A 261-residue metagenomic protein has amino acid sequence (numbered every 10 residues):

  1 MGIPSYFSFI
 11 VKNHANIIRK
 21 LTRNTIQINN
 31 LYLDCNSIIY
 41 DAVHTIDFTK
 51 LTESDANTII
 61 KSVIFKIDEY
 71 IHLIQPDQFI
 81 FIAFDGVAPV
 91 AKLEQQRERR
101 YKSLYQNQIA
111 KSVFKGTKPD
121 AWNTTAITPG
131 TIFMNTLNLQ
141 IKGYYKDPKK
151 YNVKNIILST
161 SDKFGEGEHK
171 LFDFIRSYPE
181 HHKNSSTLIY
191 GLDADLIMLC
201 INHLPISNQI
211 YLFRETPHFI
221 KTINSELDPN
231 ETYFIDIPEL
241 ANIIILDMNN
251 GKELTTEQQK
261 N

Functional and structural regions predicted by a protein language model:
M1-N261: Noncatalytic, typically N-terminal accessory segments of nucleic acid-processing enzymes and closely related
